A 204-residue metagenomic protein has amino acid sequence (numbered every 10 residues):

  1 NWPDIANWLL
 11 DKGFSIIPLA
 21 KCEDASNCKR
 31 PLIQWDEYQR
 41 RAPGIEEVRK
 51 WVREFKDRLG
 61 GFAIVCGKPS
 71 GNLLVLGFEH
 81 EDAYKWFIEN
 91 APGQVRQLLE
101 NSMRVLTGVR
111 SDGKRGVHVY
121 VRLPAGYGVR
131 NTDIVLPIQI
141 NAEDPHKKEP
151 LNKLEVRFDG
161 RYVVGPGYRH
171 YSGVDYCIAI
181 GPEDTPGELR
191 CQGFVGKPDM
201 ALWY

Functional and structural regions predicted by a protein language model:
N1-Y204: Conserved phosphate/metal-binding and DNA-contacting active-site motifs used in DNA phosphodiester-bond processing
